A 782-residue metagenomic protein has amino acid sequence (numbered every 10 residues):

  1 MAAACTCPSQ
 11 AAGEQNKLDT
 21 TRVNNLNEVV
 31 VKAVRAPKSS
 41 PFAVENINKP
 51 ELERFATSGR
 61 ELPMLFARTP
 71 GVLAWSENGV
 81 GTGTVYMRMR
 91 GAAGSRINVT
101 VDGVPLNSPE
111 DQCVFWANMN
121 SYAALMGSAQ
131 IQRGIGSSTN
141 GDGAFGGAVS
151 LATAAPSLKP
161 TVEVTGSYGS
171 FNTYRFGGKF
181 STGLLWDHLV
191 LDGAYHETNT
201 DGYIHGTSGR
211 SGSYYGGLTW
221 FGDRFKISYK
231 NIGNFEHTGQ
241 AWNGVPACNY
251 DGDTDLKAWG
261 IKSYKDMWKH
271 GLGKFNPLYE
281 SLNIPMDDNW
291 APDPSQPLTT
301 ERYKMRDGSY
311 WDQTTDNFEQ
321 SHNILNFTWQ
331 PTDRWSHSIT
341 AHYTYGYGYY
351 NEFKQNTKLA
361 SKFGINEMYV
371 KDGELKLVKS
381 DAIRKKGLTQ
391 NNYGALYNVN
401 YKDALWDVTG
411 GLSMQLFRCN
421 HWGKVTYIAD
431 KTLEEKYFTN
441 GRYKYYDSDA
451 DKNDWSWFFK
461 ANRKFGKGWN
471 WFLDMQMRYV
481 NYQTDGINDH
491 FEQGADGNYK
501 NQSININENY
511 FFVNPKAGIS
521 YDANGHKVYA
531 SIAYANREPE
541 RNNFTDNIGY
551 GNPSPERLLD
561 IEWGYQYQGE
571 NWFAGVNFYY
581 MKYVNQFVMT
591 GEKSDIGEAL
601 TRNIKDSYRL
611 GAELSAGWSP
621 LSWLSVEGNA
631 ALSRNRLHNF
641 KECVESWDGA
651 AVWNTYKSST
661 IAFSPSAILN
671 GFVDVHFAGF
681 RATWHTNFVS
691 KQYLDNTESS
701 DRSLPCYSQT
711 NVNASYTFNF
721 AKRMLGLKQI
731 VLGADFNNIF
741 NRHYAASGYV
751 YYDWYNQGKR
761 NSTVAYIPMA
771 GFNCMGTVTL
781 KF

Functional and structural regions predicted by a protein language model:
A11-R54, G94, N577: Short, acidic, small-residue-rich periplasmic hinge/interaction motif at the N-terminus of Gram-negative outer-membrane
P63-P105, G127: Extracytoplasmic beta-strand/coil segments of soluble accessory domains associated with Gram-negative outer-membrane
P105-R133, A152: Short acidic/polar hinge/loop motifs at secondary-structure boundaries that mediate gating or recognition
P156-T161, L185-H188, R224-K226, Q330-S336 (+7 more regions): Short loop/turn motifs that connect adjacent beta-strands in outer-membrane beta-barrel proteins
T161, Y168-N199, I204-N243, A247-D287 (+1 more regions): Transmembrane beta-barrel wall of Gram-negative outer-membrane proteins
T332, Q390, D407, S413-F417 (+5 more regions): Structural signature of Gram-negative outer-membrane beta-barrels, strongest in the C-terminal barrel of TonB-dependent
K467, Y580-K582, R602-T697, T779-K781: Gram-negative outer-membrane beta-barrel transporters
V626, R634, S690-L694, Y716-F782: C-terminal beta-signal and adjacent terminal beta-strands/loops of Gram-negative outer-membrane beta-barrel proteins
